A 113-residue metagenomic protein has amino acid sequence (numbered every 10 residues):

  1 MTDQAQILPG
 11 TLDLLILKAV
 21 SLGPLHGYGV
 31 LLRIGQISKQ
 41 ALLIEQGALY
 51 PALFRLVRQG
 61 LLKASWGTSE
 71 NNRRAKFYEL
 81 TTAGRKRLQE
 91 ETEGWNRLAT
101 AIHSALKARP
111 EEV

Functional and structural regions predicted by a protein language model:
M1-T2, Y78: A positively charged, amphipathic N-terminal helix/segment that binds anionic biomolecules
T2-Q6, W66-G67: Short beta-strand/turn micro-motifs at beta-sheet edges
A5-A48: N-terminal helix-turn-helix DNA-binding core of bacterial DNA-binding proteins
L49-L56: Basic amphipathic alpha-helical segments that dock to polyanions
V57-R74, E79: Beta-hairpin "wing" of winged helix-turn-helix
L80-G84: Accessory beta->alpha helical hairpin/"wing" motif in late/C-terminal subdomains of nucleic-acid enzymes
K86-V113: Amphipathic alpha-helical dimerization/coiled-coil segments that flank or bridge DNA-binding/regulatory modules
